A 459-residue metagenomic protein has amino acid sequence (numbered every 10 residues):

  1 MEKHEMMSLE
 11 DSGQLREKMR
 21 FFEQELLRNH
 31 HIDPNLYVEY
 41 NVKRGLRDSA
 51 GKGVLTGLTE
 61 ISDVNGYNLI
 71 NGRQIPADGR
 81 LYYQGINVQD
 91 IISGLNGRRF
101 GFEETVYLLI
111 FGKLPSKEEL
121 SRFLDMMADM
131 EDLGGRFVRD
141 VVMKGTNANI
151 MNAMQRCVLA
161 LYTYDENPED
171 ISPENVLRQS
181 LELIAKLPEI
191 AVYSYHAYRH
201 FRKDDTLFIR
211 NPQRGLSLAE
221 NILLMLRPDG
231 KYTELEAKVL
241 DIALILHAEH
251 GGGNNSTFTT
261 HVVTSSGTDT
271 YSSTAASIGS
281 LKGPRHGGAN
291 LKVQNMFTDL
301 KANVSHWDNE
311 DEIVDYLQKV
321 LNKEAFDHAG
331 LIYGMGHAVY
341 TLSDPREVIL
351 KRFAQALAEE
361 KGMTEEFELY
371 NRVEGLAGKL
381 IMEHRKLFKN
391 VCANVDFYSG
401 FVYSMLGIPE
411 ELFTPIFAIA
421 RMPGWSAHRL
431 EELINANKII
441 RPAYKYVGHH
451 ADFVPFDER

Functional and structural regions predicted by a protein language model:
E2-R459: Non-transmembrane, aqueous-exposed alpha-helical and coiled segments at domain scale
